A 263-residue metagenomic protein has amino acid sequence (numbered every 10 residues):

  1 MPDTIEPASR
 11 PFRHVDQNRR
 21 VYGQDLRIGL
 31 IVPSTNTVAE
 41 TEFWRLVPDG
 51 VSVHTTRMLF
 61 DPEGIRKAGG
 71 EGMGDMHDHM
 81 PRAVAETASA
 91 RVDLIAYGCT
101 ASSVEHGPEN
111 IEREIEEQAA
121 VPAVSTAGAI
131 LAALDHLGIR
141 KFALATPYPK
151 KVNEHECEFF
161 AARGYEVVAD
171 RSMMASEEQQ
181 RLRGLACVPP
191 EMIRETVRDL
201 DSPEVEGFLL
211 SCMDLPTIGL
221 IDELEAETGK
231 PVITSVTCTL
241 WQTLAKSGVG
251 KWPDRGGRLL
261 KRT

Functional and structural regions predicted by a protein language model:
P2-R82, K151-L185: N-terminal glycine-rich anion-binding loop in soluble enzyme alpha/beta folds
D75-R91, M192-V205: Short, well-structured alpha-helical segments in soluble
M80-V124: Glycine/small-residue-rich loop that forms an oxyanion/phosphate-binding "nest" at active or ligand-binding sites
D93-G98, A143-T146, V205-C212: Periplasmic-binding protein-like
E112-L134, L224-T239, T243: Short, acidic/small-residue loops that bind anionic groups at enzyme active sites
Q118-E178, K261: Conserved beta-alpha
A175-L182, K230-W252: Short, flexible loop segments at boundaries between secondary-structure elements
E191-E227, T234, T239-L240: Hydrophobic alpha-helical
